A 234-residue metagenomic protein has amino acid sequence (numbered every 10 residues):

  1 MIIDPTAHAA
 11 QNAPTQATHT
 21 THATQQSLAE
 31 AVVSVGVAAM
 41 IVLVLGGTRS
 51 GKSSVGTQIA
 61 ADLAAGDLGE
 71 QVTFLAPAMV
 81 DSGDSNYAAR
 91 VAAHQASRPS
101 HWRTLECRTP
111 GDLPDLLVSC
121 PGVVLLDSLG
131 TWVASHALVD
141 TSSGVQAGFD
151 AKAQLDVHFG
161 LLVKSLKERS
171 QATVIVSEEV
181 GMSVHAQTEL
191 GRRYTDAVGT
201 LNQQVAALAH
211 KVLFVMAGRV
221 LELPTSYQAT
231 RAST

Functional and structural regions predicted by a protein language model:
I2, V35-K52, D62, D67 (+3 more regions): Charged, low-complexity C-terminal accessory regions
H8-Q11, Q16-L28: Intrinsically disordered, low-complexity repeat/linker tracts enriched for polar/charged residues
V32: Pre-Walker A adenine-sensing motif
A39-L117: Conserved P-loop
M40-V44, V72, G122-S128, Q171-I175: Generic beta-sheet signal
A78, S128-L129, V176-E179: A short beta-strand-to-loop transition that corresponds to the Sensor-1 phosphate-sensing loop of AAA+ P-loop ATPases
S82-L161: Conserved inter-motif catalytic segment of the P-loop NTP-binding fold
S135-T234: Replace "adjacent to P-loop NTPase cores in ATP/GTP-dependent enzymes" with "adjacent to NTP-binding cores
